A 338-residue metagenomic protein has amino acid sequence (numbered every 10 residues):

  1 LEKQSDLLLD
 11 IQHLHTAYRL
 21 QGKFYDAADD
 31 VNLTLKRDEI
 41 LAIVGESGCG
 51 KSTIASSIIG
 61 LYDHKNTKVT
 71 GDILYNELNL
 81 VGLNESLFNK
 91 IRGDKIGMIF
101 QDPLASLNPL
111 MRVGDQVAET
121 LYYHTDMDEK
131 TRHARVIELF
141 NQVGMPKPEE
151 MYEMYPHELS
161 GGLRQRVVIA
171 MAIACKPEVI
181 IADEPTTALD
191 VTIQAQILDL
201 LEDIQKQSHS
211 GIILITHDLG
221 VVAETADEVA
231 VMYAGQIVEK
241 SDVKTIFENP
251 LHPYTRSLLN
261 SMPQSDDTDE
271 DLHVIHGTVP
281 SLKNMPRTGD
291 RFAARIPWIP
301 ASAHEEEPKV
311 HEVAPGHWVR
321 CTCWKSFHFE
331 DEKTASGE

Functional and structural regions predicted by a protein language model:
Q4-L7, P146-E149, D242-E338: Short catalytic/signature loops enriched in Gly
V44-G45: The feature captures the beta-strand-to-loop junction immediately N-terminal to the Walker
G60, I181, P185, L189 (+1 more regions): P-loop NTP-binding/switch modules centered on Walker-like glycine-rich loops
T67-N79: Conserved ABC transporter NBD signature motif
L78-N79, T131-E150, L259: Conserved ABC ATPase "signature" region
A174-E178: A short, proline-enriched helix->beta-strand linker immediately N-terminal to the Walker B motif in ABC-type P-loop
